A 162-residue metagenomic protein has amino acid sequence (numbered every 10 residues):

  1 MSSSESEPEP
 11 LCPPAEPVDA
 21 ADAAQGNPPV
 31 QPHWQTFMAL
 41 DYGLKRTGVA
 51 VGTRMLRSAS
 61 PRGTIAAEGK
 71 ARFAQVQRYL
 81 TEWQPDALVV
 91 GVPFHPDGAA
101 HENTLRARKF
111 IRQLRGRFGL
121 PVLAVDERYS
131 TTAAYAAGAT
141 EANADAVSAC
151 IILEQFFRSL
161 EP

Functional and structural regions predicted by a protein language model:
M1-L40, L44-P162: Phosphate- and other anionic-substrate recognition elements at nucleic-acid/protein interfaces
